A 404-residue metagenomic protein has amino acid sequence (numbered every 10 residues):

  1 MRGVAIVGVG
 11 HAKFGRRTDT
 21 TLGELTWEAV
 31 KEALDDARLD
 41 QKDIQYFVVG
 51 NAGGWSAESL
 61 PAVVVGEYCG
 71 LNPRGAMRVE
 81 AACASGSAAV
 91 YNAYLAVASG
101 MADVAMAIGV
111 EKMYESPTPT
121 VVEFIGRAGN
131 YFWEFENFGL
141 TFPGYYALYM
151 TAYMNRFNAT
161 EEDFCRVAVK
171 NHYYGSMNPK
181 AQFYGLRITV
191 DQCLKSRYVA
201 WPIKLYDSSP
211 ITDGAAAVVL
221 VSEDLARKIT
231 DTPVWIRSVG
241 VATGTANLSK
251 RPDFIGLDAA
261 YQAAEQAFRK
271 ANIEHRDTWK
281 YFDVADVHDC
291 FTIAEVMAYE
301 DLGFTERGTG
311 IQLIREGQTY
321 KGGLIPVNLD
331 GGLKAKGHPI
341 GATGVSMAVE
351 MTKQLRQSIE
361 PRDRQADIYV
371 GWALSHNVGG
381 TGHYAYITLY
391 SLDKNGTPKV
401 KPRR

Functional and structural regions predicted by a protein language model:
M1-A84, Y153-E161, Q182-F183, R187-T189 (+4 more regions): Conserved active-site "lid/cap" helical segment
M1-G23, W133, R166-V167, Y198-Q266 (+6 more regions): Condensing-enzyme catalytic core mediating Claisen C-C bond formation in acyl metabolism
T20-E28, K42, L60, R74 (+12 more regions): Conserved active-site and cofactor/substrate-binding residues in soluble primary-metabolism enzymes
Q41-G50, G75-A81, A105-V110, E162-V169 (+5 more regions): Beta-strand segments within the central parallel beta-sheet cores of soluble alpha/beta enzyme folds
N51-V104, I108, K112-Y145, Y184-P210 (+3 more regions): Conserved catalytic cysteine-centered active-site region of acyl-thioester-dependent Claisen-condensing enzymes
G54, K170-Y174, H288: A short structural micro-motif
W55-V64, L248-D253, H288-Q312, P339-G341 (+1 more regions): Short glycine/threonine-rich loop-to-helix capping motif typified by GTGT followed within a few residues by an Asp-Pro
E80-E111, P143-M177, V218-D224, P339-E360: Active-site-proximal alpha-helical scaffold in enzymes
